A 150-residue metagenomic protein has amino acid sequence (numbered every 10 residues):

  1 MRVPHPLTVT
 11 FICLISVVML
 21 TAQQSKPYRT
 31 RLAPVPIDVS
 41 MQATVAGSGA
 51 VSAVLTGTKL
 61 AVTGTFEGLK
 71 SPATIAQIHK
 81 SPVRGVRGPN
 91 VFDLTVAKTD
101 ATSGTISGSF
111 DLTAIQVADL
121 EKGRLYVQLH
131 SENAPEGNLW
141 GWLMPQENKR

Functional and structural regions predicted by a protein language model:
M1-P6: Positively charged n-region of N-terminal signal peptides that target proteins for export
V9-V18: Bacterial N-terminal signal peptides
V18-A76, K80-R150: Metal-centered catalytic cores of metalloenzymes
